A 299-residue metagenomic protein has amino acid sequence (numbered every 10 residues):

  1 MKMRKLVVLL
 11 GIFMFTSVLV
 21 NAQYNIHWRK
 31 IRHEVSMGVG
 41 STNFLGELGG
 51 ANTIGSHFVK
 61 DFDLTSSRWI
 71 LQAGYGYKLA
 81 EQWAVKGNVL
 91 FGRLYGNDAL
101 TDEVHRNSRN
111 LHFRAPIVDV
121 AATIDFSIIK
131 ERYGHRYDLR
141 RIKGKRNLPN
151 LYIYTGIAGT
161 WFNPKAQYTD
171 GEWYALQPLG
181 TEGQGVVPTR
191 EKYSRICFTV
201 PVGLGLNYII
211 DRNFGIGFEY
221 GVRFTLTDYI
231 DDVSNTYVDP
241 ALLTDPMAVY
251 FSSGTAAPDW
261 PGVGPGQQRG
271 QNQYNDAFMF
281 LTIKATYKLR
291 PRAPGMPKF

Functional and structural regions predicted by a protein language model:
R29, Y77-E81, I128-K130, W161 (+2 more regions): Outer-membrane beta-barrel strand-turn architecture
I31, T65-W69, P116-V120, N147-P149 (+2 more regions): Residues that define the transmembrane beta-barrel architecture of outer-membrane proteins
M37-S41, A73-Y77, A122-F126, T155-G159 (+3 more regions): Residues on the lipid-exposed face of transmembrane beta-strands in outer-membrane beta-barrel proteins
T42-I70, G74: Surface-exposed strand-loop-strand hairpins of Gram-negative outer-membrane beta-barrel proteins
L45-G46, Q82-V85, E131-R132, N213-I216 (+1 more regions): Repeated loop/turn-to-beta-strand initiation elements of outer-membrane beta-barrel proteins
S56-D61, H105-F113, L139-I142, V186-K192 (+1 more regions): Extracellular loop and loop/strand-boundary signature of outer-membrane beta-barrel proteins
E81-E172: Gram-negative (and chloroplast) outer-membrane scaffold detector with strong preference for beta-barrel transmembrane
D211-F299: Predominantly the C-terminal beta-signal and adjacent terminal strand-loop region of outer-membrane beta-barrel
